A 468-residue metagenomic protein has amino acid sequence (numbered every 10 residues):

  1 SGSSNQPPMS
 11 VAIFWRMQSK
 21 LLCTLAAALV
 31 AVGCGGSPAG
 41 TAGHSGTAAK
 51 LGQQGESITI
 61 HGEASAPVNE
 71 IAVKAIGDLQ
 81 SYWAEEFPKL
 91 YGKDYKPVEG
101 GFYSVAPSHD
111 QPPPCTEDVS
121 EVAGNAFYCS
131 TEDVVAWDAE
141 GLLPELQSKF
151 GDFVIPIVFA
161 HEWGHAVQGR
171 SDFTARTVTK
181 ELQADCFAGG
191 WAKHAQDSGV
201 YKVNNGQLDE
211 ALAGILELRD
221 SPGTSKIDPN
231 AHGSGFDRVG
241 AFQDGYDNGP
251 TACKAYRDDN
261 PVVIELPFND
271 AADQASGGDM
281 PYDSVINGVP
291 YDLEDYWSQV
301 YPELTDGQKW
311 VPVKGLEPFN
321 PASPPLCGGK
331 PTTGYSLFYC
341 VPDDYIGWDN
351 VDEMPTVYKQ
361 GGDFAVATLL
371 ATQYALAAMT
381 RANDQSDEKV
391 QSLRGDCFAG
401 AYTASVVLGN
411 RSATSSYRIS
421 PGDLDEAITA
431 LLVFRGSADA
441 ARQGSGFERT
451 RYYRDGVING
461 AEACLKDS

Functional and structural regions predicted by a protein language model:
V30-G33: C-terminal motif of bacterial Sec signal peptides marking the signal peptidase cleavage site
G35-P38: Bacterial signal peptide processing site
H61, A75, L90-C115, Q183 (+3 more regions): Acidic helix-start/capping segments at beta-turn-to-alpha-helix junctions
K74, E86-P88, G92, D185-S221 (+4 more regions): Short helix/loop segments within enzyme catalytic domains that coordinate or immediately flank catalytic cofactors
P107-A136, P318-G347: Catalytic zinc-binding patch centered on the HExxH motif and its immediate surroundings that defines zinc-dependent
E140-I157, F173-V178, D352-T368, N383-K389: Short pre-active-site segment immediately N-terminal to the catalytic Zn-binding motif
W163-V178, W191-Q196, Y374-K389, A404-V407: Catalytic Zn2+-binding segment of zinc metalloproteases
G223-E303, G436-S468: Pan-zinc metallopeptidase signature
